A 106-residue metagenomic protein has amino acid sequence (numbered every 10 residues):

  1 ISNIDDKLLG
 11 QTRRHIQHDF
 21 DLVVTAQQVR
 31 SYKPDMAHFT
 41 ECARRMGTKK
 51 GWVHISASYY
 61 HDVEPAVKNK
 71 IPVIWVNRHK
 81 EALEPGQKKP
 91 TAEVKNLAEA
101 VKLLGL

Functional and structural regions predicted by a protein language model:
I1-L106: Asp-based, Mg2+/Mn2+-dependent phosphohydrolase catalytic module
